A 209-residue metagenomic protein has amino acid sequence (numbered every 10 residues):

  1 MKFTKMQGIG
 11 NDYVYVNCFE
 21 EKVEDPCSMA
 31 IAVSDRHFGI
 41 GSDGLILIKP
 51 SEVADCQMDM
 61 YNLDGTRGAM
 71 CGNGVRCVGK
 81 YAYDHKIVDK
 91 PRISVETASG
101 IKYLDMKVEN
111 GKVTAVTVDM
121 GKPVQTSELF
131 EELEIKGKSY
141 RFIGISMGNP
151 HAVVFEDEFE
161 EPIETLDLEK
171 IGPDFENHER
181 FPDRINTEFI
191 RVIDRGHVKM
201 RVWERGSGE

Functional and structural regions predicted by a protein language model:
M1-K112, V153-E209: A glycine-rich beta-to-alpha transition motif near the start of alpha/beta enzyme domains, typified by
K112-M120: Short, solvent-exposed secondary-structure boundary/capping segments
G121-P123, P150, P182: Proline-rich low-complexity regions
K122-F142, K170: Active-site glycine-rich loop that binds ribose-phosphate moieties when present
E134-E164: Internal active-site segments that recognize and position negatively charged phosphoryl groups and nucleotide moieties
